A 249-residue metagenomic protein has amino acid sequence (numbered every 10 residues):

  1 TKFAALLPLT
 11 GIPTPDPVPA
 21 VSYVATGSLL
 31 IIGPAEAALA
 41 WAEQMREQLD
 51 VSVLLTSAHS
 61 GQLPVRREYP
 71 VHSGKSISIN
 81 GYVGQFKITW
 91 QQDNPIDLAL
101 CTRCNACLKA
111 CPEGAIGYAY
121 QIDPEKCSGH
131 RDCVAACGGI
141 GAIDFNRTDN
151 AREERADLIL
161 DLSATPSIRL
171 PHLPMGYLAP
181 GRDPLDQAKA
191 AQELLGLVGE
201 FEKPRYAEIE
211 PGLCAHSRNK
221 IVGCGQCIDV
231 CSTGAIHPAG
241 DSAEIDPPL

Functional and structural regions predicted by a protein language model:
T1, I31-A37, L55-H59, Q91-Q92 (+2 more regions): Structural motif
T1-P17, T26, T56-I77, D144 (+3 more regions): An N-terminal assembly and electron-transfer interface module characteristic of large anaerobic redox and radical
T1-V18, N80-K87, G139, D157-S217 (+2 more regions): Glycine/serine-rich phosphate-binding loop and adjoining beta1-alpha1 elements at the start of nucleotide-handling
S22-L29, E154-A156: A short, charged/proline- and glycine-enriched loop that marks the coil->beta-strand transition at the N-terminal
T26-M45: Glycine-rich adenosine-cofactor-binding loop
A42-P64: Glycine-rich FAD pyrophosphate-binding loop
R46, D50, T102-R152, R169-H172 (+2 more regions): Iron-sulfur cluster-binding cysteine motifs and their immediate structural context in ferredoxin-like electron-transfer
H72-G84, E125, H130, F145: A conserved short coil-to-beta-strand element within the FAD-binding core of flavoproteins
